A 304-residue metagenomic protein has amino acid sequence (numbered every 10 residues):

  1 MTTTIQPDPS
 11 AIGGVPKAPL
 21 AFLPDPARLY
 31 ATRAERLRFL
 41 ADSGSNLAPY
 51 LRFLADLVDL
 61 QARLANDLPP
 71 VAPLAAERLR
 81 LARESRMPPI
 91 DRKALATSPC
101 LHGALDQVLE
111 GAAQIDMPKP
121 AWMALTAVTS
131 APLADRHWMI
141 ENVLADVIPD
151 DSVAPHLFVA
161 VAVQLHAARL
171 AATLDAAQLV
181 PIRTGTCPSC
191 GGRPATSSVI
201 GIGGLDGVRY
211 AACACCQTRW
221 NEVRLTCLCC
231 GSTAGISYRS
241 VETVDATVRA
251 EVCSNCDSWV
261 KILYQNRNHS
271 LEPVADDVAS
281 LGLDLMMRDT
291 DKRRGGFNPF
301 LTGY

Functional and structural regions predicted by a protein language model:
T3-P19: Extended, compositionally biased alpha-helical segments that mediate assembly or anchoring
I5, I12, I90, I115 (+6 more regions): Weak global preference for isoleucine
S10, K17, P24, D146 (+5 more regions): Short, well-ordered helical secondary-structure segments
P16-L174: N-terminal alpha-helical interaction blocks
N46, N66, N142, N221 (+3 more regions): Detector for Asparagine
L165, R169-M286: Cys/His-clustered metal-coordination modules, chiefly Zn-binding fingers
A275-Y304: Hydrophobic, glycine-enriched assembly/anchoring segments
